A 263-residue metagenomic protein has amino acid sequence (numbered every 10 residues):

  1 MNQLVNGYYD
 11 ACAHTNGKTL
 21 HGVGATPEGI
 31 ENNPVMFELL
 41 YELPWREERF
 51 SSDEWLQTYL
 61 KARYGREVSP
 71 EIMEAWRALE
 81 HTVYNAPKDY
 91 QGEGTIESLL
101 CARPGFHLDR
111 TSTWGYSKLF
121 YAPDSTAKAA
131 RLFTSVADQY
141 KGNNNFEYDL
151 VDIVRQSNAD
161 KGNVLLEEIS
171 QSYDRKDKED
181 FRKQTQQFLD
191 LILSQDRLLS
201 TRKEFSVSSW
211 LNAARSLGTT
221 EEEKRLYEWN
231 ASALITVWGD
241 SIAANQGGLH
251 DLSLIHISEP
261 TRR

Functional and structural regions predicted by a protein language model:
M1-E80, N85, D89, E93-E97 (+6 more regions): Catalytic-core regions of glycoside hydrolase
T58, A62, A75-A78, T82 (+5 more regions): Residues that form generic nucleotide/phosphate-binding pockets
T113-S117, T134-A137, F146-S157: Active-site-adjacent structural elements in folded domains
A122-V136: N-terminal alpha-helical interaction modules that lie
A137-L150, L198-A213: Short, solvent-exposed, charged loop/turn and helix-capping segments that join or cap alpha-helices on peripheral
N143-D196, H250, R262-R263: Ordered core of a single globular domain
I255-T261: Residue-level detector of conserved catalytic or cofactor/ligand-binding positions in enzyme active sites
